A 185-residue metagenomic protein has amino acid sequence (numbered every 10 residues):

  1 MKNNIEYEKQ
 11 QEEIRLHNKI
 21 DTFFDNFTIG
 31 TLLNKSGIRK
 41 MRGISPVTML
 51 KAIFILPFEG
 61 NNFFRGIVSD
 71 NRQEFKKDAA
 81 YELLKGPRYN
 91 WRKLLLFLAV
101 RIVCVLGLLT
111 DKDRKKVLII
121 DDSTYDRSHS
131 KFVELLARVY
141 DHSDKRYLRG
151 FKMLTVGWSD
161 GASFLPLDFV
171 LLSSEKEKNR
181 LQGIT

Functional and structural regions predicted by a protein language model:
M1-T185: Conserved, well-structured functional cores that handle cations and Mg-NTP chemistry
